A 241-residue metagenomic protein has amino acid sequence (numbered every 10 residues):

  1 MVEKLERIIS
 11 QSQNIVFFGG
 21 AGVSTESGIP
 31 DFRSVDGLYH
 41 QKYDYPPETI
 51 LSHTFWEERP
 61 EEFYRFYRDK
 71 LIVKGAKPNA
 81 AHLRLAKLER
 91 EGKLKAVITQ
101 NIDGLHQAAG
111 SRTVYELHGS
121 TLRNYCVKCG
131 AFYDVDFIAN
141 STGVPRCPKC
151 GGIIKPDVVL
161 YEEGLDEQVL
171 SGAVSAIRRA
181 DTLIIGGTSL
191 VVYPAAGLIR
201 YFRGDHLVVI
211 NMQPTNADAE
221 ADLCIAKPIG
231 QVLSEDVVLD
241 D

Functional and structural regions predicted by a protein language model:
M1-D241: Conserved catalytic core of sirtuin-type NAD+-dependent deacylases
